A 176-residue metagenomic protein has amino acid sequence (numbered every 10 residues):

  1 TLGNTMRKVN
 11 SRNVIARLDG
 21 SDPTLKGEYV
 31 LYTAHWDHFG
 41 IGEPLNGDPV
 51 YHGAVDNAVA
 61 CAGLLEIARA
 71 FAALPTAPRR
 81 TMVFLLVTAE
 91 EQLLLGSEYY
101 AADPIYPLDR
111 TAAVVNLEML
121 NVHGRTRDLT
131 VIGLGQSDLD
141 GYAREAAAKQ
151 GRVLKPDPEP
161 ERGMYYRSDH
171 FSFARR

Functional and structural regions predicted by a protein language model:
T1, V87-R176: Metal-dependent peptidase/peptidase-like ectodomains
T1-G53, E66-T76: Soluble metallo-hydrolase cores and metallopeptidase-like ectodomains found primarily in the secretory/periplasmic
R7-N10, P23-K26, T76-R79, L93 (+2 more regions): Extracellular/periplasmic catalytic domains that process cell-envelope and extracellular macromolecules
P44-G53, M82, G124-L129: Glycine- and acidic
P49-A60, I132, R162: Alpha-helix N-cap/helix-initiation motif
A58-E66, L95, Y99: Short amphipathic alpha-helical face segments that pack within enzyme cores and frequently flank/anchor catalytic
E66-L95, V114: Short helix-loop-beta-strand segments that form the rim/entrance of peptidase-like active sites
